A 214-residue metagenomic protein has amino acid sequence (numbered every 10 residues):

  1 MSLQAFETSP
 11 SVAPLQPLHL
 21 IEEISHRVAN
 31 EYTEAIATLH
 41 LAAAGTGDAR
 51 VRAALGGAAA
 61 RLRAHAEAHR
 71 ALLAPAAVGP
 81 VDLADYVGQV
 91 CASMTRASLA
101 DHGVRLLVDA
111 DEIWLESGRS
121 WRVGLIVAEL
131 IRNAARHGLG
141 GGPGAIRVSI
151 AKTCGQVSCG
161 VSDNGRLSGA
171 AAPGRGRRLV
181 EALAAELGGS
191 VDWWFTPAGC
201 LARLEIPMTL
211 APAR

Functional and structural regions predicted by a protein language model:
E7-S25, G79-V81, L99-E129, R136-L139 (+1 more regions): Conserved short strand/loop->alpha-helix "switch" segment adjacent to the catalytic nucleotide/phosphoryl-transfer site
H19-T33, A37, L41: Conserved phosphoacceptor histidine of two-component systems
E34-T38, D48-V104: Conserved DHp (HisKA) dimerization/phosphotransfer helix of two-component histidine kinases, i.e., the long coiled-coil
V104, G155-C159, C200: Short beta-strand element(s) in the Bergerat
P143-G155: Short beta-strand/loop element within the Bergerat-fold HATPase_c
C159-G165: Conserved DxG motif in ATP/Mg2+-binding regions
G160, G199-L210: Short C-terminal beta-strand
G169-A198: ATP phosphate-binding glycine-rich loop and adjacent ATP-lid/helix-beta elements within ATP-binding kinase/ATPase
